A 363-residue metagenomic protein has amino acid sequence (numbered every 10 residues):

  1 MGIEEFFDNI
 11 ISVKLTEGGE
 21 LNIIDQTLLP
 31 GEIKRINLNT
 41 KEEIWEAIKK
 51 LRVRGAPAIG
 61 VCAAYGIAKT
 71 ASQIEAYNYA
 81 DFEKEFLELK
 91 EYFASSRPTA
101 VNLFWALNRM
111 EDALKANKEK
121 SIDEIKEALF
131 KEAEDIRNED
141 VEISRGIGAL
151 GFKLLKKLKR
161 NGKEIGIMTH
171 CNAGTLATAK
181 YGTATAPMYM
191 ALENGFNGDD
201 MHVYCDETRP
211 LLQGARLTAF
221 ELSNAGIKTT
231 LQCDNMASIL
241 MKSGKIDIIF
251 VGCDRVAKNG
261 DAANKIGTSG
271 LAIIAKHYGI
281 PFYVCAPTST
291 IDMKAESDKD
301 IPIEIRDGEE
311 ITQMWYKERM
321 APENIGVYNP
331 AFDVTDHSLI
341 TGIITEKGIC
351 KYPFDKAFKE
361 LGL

Functional and structural regions predicted by a protein language model:
G2-E42, E46: Positively charged, low-complexity intrinsically disordered leader regions
I24, C62, A106, M168-N172 (+3 more regions): Short beta-strand segments
G31-E43, E124, N161-E164, T218 (+1 more regions): Acidic-glycine-rich active-site phosphate/pyrophosphate-binding loop
I36-R52, K84, I165-I167, M314-N324: Short, hydrophobic/aliphatic alpha-helical segments
N37-T40, N172-T178, K258-A263: Short, glycine-rich nucleotide/cofactor-binding loops
E46-V53, I59, G270-I273: Small-aliphatic-rich amphipathic alpha-helix that forms the alpha element of a beta-alpha
R52-T229: N-terminal active-site beta-alpha-beta segment that forms phosphate/nucleotide-binding and substrate-recognition loops
M201, E207-L363: Conserved phosphate- and dinucleotide-binding cores of soluble alpha/beta proteins, encompassing both enzyme active
